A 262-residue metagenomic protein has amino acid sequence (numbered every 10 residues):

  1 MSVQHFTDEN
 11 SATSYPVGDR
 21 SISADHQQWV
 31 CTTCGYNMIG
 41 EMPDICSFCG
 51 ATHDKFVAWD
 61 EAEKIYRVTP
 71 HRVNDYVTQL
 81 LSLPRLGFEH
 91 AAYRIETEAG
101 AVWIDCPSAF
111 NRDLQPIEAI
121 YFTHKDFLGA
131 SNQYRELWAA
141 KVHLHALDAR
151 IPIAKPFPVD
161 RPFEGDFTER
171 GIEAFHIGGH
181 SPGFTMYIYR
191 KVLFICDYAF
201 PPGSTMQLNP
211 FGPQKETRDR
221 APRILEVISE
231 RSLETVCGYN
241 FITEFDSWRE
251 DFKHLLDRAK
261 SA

Functional and structural regions predicted by a protein language model:
M1-Q27: A broadly conserved sequence feature marking short terminus-proximal activation segments in nucleic acid-centric
D19-D44, T52-K55, A101-V102, R150 (+1 more regions): Metallo-beta-lactamase
C49-E61: Short Cys/His-rich micro-motifs in 6-15 aa windows
K64-F110, T185-P201: Conserved beta-strand hairpin/beta-sheet module of binuclear metal-dependent hydrolase folds, prominently
L83-H90, A146-L147, P152-P156, P202-G212: Active-site-proximal loop/helix segment associated with metal-binding centers of metalloenzymes
R85, P107-E169, L256-R258: Active-site HxH/HxHxD metal-binding segment of metal-dependent hydrolases
A92, F110-R112, S131-R135, A221-I228: Short amphipathic alpha-helical segments and helix-helix/interface helices
A99, P116-I117, A139, S232-E234: A general structural motif
